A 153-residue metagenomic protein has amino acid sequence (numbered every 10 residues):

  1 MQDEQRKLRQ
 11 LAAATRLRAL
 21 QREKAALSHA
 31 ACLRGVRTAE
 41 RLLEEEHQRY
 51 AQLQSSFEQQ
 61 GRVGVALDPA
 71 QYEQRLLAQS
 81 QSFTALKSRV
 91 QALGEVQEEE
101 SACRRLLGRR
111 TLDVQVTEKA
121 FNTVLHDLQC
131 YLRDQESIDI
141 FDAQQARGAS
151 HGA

Functional and structural regions predicted by a protein language model:
M1-A153: Charge-rich amphipathic alpha-helical interaction elements
